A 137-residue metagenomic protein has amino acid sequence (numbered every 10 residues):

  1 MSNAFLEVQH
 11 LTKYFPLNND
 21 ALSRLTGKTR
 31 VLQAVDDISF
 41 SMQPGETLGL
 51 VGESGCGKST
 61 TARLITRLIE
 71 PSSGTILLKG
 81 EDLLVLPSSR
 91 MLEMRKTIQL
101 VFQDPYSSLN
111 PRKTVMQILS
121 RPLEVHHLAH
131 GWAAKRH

Functional and structural regions predicted by a protein language model:
M1-H137: ABC transporter nucleotide-binding domains
